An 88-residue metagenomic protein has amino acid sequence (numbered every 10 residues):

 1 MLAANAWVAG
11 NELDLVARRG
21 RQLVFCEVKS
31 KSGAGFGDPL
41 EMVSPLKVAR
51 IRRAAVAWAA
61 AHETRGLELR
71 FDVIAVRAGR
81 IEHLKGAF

Functional and structural regions predicted by a protein language model:
M1-V8: A short acidic/basic microdomain associated with nuclease active sites
A6, V28-S30, G86: Active-site donor-binding loop signature of nucleotide-sugar glycosyltransferases
V8-G10, R19-R21, R77: A generic beta-sheet turn/junction motif
A9-L13, L67-L69: Short beta-strand or tight-loop elements that sit immediately N-terminal to catalytic metal-binding acidic residues
L13-P39, V43, I51: Conserved catalytic cores of phosphodiester-cleaving nucleases, focusing on short active-site segments
M42-H62: Short, charged, amphipathic alpha-helix that recurs within catalytic cores of restriction-modification and other
A60-F88: Domain-level recognition of nuclease-like catalytic cores that cleave nucleotide substrates
